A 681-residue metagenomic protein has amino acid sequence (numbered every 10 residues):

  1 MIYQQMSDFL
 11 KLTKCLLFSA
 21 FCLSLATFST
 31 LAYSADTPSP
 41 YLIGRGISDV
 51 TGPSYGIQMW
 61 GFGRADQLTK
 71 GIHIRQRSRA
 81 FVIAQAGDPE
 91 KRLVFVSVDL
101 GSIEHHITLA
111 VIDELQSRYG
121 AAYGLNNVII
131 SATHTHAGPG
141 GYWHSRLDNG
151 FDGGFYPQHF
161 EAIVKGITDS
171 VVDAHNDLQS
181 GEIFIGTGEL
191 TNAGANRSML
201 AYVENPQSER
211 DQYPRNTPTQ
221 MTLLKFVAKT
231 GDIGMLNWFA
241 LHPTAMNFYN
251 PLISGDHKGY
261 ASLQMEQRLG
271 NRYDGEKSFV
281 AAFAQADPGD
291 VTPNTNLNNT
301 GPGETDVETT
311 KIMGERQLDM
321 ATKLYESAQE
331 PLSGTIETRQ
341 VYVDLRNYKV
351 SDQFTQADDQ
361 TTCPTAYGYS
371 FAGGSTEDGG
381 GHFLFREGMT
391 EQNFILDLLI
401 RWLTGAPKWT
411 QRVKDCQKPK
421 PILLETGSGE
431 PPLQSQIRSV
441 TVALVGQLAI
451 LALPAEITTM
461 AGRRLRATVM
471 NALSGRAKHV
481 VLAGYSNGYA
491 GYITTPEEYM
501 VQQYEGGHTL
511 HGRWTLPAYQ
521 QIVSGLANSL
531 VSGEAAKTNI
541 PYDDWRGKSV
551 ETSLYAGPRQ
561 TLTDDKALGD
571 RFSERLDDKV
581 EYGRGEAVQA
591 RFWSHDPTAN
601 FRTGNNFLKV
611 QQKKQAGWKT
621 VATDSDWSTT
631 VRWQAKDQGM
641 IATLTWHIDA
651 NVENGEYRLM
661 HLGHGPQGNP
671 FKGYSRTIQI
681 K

Functional and structural regions predicted by a protein language model:
M1-I2, M221: Accessible peptide chain termini
I2-F18: Bacterial N-terminal signal peptides that target proteins for export
T27-S29: N-terminal signal peptide c-region/cleavage motif recognized by signal peptidases
A35-K681: Non-catalytic substrate/cofactor recognition surfaces at enzyme active-site rims
